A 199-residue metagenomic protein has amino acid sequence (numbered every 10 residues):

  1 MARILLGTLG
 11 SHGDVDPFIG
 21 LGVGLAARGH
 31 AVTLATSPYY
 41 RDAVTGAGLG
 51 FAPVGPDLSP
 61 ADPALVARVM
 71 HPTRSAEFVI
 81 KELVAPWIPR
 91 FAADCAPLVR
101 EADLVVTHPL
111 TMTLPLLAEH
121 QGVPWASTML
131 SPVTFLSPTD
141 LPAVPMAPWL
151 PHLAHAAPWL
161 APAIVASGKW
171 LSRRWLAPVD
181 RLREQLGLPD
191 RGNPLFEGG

Functional and structural regions predicted by a protein language model:
M1-A52: N-terminal subdomain of nucleotide-sugar transferases
L6-G7, A76-E82, P178-R183: Short, basic, glycine/proline-bearing loop/turn elements
A35-V79, W149-L150, A154-A157: Conserved nucleotide-sugar phosphate-binding/catalytic loop shared by glycosyltransferases and other
Y40-A47, P115-H120, G198-G199: Short loop/helix-cap segments at secondary-structure boundaries that form the rim of catalytic
P72-P86, P158-W170: Short glycine/proline- and acidic residue-enriched helix-loop micro-motifs that form flexible lids or anion-recognition
W87-A156: Conserved nucleotide-sugar donor-interacting segment of glycosyltransferase catalytic cores, predominantly GT-B
A126-G199: Active-site-proximal region of nucleotide-activated glycan assembly enzymes, centered on histidine/acidic-rich loops
